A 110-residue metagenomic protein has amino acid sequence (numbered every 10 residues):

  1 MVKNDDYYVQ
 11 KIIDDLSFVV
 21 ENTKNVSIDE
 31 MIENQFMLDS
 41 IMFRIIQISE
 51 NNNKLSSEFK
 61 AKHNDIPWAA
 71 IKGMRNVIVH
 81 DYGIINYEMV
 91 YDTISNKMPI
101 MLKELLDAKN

Functional and structural regions predicted by a protein language model:
M1-N110: Solvent-exposed interaction patches of small proteins and small membrane subunits
